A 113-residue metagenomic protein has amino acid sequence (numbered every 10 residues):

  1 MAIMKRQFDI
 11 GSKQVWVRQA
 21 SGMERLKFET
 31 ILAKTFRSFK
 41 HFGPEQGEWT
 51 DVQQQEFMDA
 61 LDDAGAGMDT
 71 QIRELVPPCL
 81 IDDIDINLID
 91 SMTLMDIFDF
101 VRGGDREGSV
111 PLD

Functional and structural regions predicted by a protein language model:
M1-G11: Short acidic, Pro/Gly- and aromatic-enriched capping/linker segments at domain boundaries
A2-M4, R18-D113: Short, surface-exposed, charged amphipathic helix/loop patches that serve as local interaction elements
K13-V17: Short, isolated positions in well-ordered beta-strands
